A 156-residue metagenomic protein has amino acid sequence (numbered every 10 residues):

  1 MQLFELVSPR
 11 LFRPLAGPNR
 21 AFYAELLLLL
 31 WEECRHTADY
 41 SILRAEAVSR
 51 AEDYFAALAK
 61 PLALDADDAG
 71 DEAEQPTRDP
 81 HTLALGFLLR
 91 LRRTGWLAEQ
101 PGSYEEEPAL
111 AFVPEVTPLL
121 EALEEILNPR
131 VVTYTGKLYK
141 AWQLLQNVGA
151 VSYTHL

Functional and structural regions predicted by a protein language model:
M1-A24: Intrinsically disordered, low-complexity serine/threonine- and proline-rich regulatory segments
F22-D39: Positively charged, polyanion-binding regions of nucleic-acid-associated proteins
L43-L62: DNA-recognition alpha helix
T77-R93: Short amphipathic alpha-helical interaction segments
R92-G102: A short, conserved structural fragment
Y104-F112: Minor-groove-contacting beta-hairpin "wing" of winged helix-turn-helix DNA-binding domains
P114-L145: Short, amphipathic alpha-helical interaction segments positioned at domain boundaries
T154-H155: Conserved small/polar residues in nucleotide/adenosyl-binding loops
